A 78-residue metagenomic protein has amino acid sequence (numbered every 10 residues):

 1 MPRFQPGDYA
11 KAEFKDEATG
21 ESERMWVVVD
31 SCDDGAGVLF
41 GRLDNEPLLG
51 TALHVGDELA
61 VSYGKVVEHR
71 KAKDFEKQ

Functional and structural regions predicted by a protein language model:
M1-G20: Short coil-to-beta transition motif at edge beta-strands of beta-rich domains
Y9, W26, V38: Exposed beta-strand and adjacent loop surfaces of beta-rich binding modules that mediate intermolecular recognition
E17-E23, L48-T51: Short, cysteine-centered beta-strand-loop-beta hairpins and adjacent loop/turn segments enriched in charged/polar
S22-D34: Short beta-strand-centered aromatic/proline hotspots
V29-S31, L43, V66: A structural signal for short, hydrophobic beta-strand segments that form beta-sheets in beta-rich/all-beta domains
G35-N45: Short, solvent-exposed secondary-structure boundary/capping segments
L48-Q78: Intrinsically disordered, low-complexity, charged/polar segments
